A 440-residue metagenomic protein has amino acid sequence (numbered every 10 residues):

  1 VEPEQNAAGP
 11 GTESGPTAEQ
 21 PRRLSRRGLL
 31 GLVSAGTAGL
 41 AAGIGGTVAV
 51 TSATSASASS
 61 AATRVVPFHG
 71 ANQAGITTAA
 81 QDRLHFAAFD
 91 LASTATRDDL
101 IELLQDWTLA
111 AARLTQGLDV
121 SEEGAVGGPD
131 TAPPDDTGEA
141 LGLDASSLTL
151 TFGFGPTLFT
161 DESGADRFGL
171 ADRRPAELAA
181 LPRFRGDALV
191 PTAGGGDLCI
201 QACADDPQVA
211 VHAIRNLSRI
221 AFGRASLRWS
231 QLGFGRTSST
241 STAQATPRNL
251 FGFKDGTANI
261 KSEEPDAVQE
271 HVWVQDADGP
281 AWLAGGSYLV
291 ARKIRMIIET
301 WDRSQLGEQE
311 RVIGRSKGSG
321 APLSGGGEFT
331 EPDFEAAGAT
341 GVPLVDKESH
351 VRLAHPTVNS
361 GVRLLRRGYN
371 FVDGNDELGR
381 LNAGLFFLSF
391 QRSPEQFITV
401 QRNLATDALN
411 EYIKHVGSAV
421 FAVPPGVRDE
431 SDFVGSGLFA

Functional and structural regions predicted by a protein language model:
V1-L24: N-terminal secretory signal peptides
R23, G28-V48, A53-A440: Long, histidine/aromatic-enriched segments associated with O2/redox biology
